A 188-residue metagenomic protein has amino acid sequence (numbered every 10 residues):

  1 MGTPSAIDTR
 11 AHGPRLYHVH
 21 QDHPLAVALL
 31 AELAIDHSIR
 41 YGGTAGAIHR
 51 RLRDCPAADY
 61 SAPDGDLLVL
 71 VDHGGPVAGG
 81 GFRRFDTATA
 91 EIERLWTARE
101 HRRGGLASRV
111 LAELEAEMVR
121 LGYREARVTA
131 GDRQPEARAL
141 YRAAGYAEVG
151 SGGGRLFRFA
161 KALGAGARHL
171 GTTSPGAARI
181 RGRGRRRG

Functional and structural regions predicted by a protein language model:
G2-A6: DNA-contacting interfaces and partner/effector-binding or oligomerization modules in DNA-centric proteins
R10-E93, A98, L111-A112, E117 (+3 more regions): Acetyl-CoA-dependent GNAT
P24, G104, P135: Loop/helix-junction capping segments adjacent to catalytic residues or to phosphate/diphosphate-binding pockets
T97, R103-A116, A139-A143: Conserved acetyl-CoA-binding loop-helix of GNAT-fold acetyltransferases
L106, Y123, Y146: Short phosphate-binding/catalytic loops that engage adenosine nucleotides
L111, M118-A130: Conserved GNAT acetyl-CoA-binding A-motif
R127-A137, R155-L156: Conserved beta-strand-loop-alpha-helix junction that forms the acyl-donor binding cleft
